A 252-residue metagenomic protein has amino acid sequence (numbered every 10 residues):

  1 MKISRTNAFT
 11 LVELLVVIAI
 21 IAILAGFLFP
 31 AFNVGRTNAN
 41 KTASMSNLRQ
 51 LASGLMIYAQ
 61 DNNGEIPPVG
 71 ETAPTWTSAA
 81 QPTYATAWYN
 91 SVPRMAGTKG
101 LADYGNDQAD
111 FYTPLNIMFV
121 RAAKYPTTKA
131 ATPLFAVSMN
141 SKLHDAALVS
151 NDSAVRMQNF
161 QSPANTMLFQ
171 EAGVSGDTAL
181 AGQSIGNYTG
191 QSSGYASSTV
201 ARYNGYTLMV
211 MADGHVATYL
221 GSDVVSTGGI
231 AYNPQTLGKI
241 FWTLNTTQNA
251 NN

Functional and structural regions predicted by a protein language model:
M1, T10, L14-I21, P67 (+3 more regions): Residue-level marker of intrinsically disordered, low-complexity segments enriched for small/polar residues
M1-K2, F111: Compositionally biased, low-complexity segments enriched in small residues
K2-S46: Amphipathic alpha-helical segments typified by the pilin-like N-terminal helix that continues immediately C-terminal
S44-N252: Short, well-structured segments within or immediately adjacent to enzyme catalytic domains that line ligand-binding
